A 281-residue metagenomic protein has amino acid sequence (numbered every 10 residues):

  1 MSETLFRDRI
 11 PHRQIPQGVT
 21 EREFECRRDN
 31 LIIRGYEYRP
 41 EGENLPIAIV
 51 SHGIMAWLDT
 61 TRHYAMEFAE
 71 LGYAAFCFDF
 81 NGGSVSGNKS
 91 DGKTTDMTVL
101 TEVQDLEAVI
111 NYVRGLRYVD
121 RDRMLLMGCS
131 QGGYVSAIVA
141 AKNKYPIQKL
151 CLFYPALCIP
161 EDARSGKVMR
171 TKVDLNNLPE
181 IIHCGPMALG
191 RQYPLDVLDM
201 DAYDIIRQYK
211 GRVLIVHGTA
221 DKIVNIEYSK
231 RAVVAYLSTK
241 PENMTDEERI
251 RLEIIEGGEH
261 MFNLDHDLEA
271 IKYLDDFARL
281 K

Functional and structural regions predicted by a protein language model:
S2-G42: N-terminal cap/lid segment of alpha/beta-hydrolase-fold proteins
L45, V50-A56: Active-site glycine-rich loops that stabilize anionic/oxyanionic intermediates across multiple enzyme folds
I54-E67, E227-Y228: The serine-hydrolase catalytic nucleophile loop
T60, T95-L116: Alpha/beta-hydrolase active-site loop
E67-K89: Conserved alpha/beta-hydrolase
A141-L189: Hydrolase active-site cap/lid region
Y209, I215-H217, D221: Short beta-strand/loop motif that positions the catalytic acidic residue of the alpha/beta-hydrolase fold
G258-E269: Catalytic histidine-centered segment of alpha/beta-hydrolase-like enzymes
